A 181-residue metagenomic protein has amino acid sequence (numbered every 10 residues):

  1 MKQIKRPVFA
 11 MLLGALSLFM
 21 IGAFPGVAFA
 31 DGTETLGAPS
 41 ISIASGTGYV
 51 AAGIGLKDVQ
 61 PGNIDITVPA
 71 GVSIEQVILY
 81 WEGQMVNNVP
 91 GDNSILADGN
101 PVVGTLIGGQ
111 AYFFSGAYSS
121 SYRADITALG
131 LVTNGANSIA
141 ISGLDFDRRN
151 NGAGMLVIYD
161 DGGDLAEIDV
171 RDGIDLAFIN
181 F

Functional and structural regions predicted by a protein language model:
M1-Q3, D164-L165: Short intrinsically disordered, low-complexity coil segments enriched in acidic
K2, F19, D65-T67: Extreme N-terminal leader/targeting regions
K2-L13: Bacterial N-terminal signal peptides that target proteins for export
M11-A23: Bacterial N-terminal signal peptides
G26-F181: Disulfide-rich extracellular domains of secreted proteins
